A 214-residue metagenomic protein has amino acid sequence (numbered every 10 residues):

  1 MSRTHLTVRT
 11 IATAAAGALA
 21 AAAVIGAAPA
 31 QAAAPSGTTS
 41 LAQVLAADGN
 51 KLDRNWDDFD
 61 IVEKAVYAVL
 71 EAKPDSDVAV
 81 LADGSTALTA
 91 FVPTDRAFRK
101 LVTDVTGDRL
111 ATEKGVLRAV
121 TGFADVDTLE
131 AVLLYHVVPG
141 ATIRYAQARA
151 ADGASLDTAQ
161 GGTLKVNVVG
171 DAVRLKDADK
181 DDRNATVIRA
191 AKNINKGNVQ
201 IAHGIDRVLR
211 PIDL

Functional and structural regions predicted by a protein language model:
S2-L214: Mature, structured domains of secreted/extracytosolic soluble proteins
